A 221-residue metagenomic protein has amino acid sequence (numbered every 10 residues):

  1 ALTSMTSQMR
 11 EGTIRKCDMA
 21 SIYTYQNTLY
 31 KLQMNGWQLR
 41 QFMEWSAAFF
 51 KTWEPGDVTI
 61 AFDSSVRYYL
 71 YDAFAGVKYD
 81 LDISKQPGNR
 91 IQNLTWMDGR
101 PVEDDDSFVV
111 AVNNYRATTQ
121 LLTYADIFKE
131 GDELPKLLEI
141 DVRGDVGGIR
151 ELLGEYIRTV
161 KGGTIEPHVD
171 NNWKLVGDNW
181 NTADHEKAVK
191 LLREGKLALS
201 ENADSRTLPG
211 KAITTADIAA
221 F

Functional and structural regions predicted by a protein language model:
A1-G195: Catalytic centers of hydrolytic enzymes
E186, K190-F221: Extracytoplasmic Gram-positive cell-surface binding/anchoring modules and repeats
